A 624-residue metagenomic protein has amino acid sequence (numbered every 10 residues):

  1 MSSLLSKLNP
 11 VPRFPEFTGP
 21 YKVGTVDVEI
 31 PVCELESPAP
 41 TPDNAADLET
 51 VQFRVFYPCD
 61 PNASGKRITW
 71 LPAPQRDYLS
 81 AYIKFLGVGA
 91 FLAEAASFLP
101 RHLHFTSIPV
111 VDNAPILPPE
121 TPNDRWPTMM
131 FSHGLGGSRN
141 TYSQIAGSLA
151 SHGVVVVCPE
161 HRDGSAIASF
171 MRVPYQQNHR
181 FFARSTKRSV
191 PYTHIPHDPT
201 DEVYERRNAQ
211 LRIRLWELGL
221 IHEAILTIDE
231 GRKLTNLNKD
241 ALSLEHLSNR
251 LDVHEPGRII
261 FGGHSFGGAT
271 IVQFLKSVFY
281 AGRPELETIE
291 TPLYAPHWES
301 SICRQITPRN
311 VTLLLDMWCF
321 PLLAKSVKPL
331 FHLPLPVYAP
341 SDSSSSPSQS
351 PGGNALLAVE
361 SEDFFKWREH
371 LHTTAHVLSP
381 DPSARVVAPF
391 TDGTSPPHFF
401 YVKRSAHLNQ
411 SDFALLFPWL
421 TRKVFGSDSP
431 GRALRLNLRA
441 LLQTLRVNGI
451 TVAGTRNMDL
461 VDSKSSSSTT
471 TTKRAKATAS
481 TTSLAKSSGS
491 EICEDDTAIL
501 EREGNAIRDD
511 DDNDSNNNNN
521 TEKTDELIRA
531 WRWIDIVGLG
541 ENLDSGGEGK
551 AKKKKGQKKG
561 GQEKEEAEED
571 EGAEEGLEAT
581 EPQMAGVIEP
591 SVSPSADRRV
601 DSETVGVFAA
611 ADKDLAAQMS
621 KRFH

Functional and structural regions predicted by a protein language model:
S2-M129, R532-D535, E541-E548, E578-G606: Domain-level recognition of soluble alpha/beta enzyme cores, biased toward histidine phosphatases/phosphomutases
V111-W126, F131-A168: Short substrate-entry loop that stabilizes the transition state in hydrolases
E120, E285-P396, F400-H407: The feature captures the conserved acid-bearing segment of alpha/beta-hydrolase catalytic domains
G134, G263-I271: Gly/Ala-rich beta-loop-alpha elbow adjacent to hydrolase catalytic centers
F170-V253: Alpha/beta-hydrolase active-site loop
R258-I260: Residue in the alpha/beta-hydrolase core beta-strand immediately N-terminal to the catalytic nucleophile
G268-A281: Short glycine-enriched nucleophile-adjacent loop and the immediately C-terminal alpha-helix near the catalytic center
R404-H407, F413-H624: Alpha/beta-hydrolase-fold serine-hydrolase catalytic core, especially in secreted/extracellular enzymes
